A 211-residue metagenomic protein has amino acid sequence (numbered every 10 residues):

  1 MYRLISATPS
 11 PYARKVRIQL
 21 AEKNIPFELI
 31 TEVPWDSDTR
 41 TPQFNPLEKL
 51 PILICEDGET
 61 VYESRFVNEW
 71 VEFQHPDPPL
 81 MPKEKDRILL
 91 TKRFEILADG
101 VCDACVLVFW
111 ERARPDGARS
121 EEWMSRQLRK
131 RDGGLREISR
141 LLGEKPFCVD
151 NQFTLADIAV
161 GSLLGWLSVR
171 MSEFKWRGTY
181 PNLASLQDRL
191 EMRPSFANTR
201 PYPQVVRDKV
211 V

Functional and structural regions predicted by a protein language model:
M1-E122: GST-like domain detector, emphasizing the conserved glutathione-binding G-site in the N-terminal thioredoxin-like
A98-M192: GST-like fold's C-terminal all-alpha helical module
E191-P194, V211: C-terminal low-complexity, acidic/polar tails when present
Q204-V211: Carbohydrate-binding/catalytic loop surfaces
